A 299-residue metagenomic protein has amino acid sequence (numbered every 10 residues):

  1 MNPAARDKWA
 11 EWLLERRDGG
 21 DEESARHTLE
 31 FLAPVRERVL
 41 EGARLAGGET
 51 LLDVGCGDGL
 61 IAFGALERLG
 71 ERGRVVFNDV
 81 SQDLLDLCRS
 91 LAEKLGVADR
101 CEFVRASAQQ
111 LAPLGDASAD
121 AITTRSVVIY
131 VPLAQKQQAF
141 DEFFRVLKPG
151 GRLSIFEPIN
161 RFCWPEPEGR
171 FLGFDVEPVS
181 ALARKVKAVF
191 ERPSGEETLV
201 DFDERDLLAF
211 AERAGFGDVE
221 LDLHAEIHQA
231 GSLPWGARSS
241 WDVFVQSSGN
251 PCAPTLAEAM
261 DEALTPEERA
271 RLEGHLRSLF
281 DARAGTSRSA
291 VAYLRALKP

Functional and structural regions predicted by a protein language model:
M1-A46, L60-G64, R68: Conserved class I S-adenosyl-L-methionine
N2-E23, H27, E220-R283: C-terminal helical/coil "lid" or tail adjacent to the Rossmann-like core of SAM-dependent
T50-V54, D58-L111: Class I SAM-dependent methyltransferase SAM/SAH-binding core
A112-I122: A short acidic, Gly/Pro-enriched loop at the edge of an enzyme's catalytic core that lines a small-molecule cofactor
A121-Q135: A short SAM/SAH-binding and catalytic strip from SAM-dependent methyltransferases
Q137-R152: A short glycine-rich, Lys/Arg-flanked "PGG" loop and its adjoining helix->strand segment in the class I
S154-L182: Conserved class I S-adenosyl-L-methionine
L199-A214: Short alpha-helix
